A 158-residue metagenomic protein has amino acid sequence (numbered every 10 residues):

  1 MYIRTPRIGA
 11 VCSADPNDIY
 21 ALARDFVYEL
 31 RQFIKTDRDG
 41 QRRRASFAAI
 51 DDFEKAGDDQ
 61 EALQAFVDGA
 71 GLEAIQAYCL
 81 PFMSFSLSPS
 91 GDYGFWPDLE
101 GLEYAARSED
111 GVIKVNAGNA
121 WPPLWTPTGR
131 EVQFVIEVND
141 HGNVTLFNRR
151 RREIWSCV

Functional and structural regions predicted by a protein language model:
M1-V158: Acidic interaction surfaces
